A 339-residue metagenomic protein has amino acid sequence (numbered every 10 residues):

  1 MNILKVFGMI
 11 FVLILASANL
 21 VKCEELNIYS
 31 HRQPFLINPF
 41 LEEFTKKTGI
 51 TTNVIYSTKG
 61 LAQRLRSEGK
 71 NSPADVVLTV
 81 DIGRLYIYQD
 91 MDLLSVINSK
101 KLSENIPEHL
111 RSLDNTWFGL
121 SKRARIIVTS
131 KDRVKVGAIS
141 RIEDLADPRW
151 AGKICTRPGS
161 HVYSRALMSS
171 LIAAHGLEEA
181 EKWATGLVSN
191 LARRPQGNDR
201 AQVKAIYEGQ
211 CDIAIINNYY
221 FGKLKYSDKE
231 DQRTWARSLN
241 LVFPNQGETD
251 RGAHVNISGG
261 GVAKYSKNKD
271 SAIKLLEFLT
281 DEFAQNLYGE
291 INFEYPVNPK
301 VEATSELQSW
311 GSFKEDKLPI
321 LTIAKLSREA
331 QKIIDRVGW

Functional and structural regions predicted by a protein language model:
C23-I87: Early extracytoplasmic/lumenal segment of secretory-pathway proteins
Y29-R32, L113, T129-K131, G137 (+3 more regions): Short beta-strand->loop
S72-V77, S95-I127, E143, K153-C155: A structural signal for short loop-to-beta-strand junctions that line the ligand-binding cleft of periplasmic/secreted
L94-S103, T116-F118, E143, E230-H254: Short beta-strand->loop
V128-R133, V255-N268, L287-I291: A bilobed periplasmic-binding-protein/Venus flytrap-type ligand-binding module shared by bacterial periplasmic
D132-S140, I172-E181, S266-A272: Short helix-loop capping/hinge motifs at secondary-structure junctions, enriched in acidic/polar residues
S170, H175-P244: Ligand-binding pocket segment of bilobal, Venus flytrap-like solute-binding proteins
F278-W339: Extracellular/periplasmic juxtamembrane helices and adjacent flexible linkers that interface with membrane partners
